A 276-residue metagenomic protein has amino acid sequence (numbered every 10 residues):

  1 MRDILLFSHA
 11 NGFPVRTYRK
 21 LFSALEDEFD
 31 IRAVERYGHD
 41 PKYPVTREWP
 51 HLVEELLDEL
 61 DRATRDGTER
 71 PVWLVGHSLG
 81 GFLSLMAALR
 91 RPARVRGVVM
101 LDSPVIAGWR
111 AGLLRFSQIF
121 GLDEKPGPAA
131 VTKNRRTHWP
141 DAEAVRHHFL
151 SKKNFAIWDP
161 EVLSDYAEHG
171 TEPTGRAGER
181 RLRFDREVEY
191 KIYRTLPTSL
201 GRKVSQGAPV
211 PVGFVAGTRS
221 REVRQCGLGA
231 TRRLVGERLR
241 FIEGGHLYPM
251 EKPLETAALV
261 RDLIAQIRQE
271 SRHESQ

Functional and structural regions predicted by a protein language model:
M1-Y43, E59: Conserved HGGG/HGGXW glycine-rich cap/lid loop of the alpha/beta-hydrolase fold
L6-A10, H77, A216: The conserved beta1-alpha1 loop
R32-V75, V105, L114-S117, A258: Active-site loop/oxyanion-hole signature of alpha/beta-hydrolase fold enzymes
R70-L113: Conserved hydrolase catalytic core segment
V98-H138, R224: Flexible "cap/lid" loop of the alpha/beta hydrolase fold
K133-K191: Conserved alpha/beta-hydrolase catalytic His-Asp/Glu region
E161, G170-R232: Conserved serine/cysteine hydrolase catalytic core
G244-A257: Catalytic histidine-centered segment of alpha/beta-hydrolase-like enzymes
